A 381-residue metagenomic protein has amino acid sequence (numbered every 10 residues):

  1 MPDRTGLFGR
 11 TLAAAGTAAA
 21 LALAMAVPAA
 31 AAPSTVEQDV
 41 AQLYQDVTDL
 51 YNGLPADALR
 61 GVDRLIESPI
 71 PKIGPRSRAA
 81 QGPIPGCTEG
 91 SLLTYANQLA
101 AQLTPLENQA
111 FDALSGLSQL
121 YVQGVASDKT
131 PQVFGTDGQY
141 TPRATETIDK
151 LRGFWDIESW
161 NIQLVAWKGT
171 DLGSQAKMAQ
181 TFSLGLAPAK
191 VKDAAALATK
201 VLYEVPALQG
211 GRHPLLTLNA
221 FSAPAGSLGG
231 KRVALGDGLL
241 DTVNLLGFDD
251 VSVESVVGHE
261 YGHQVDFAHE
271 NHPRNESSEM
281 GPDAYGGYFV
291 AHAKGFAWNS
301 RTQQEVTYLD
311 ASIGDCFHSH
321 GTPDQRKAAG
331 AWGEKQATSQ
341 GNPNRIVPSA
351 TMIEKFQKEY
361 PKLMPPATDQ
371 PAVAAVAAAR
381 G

Functional and structural regions predicted by a protein language model:
M1-A32: Secretory targeting and sorting signals
T35-L208: A metal-dependent hydrolase signature that marks the N-terminal structural subdomain at the beginning of catalytic folds
V36, A291-G381: Long, well-structured alpha-helical subdomains associated with metal-dependent extracellular/ecto-lumenal hydrolases
Y140-L151, D249-V253, V257, Y261 (+9 more regions): Stable alpha-helical elements in mature extracytoplasmic
P224-G229: Extracellular/periplasmic catalytic domains that process cell-envelope and extracellular macromolecules
G238-S255, N271-E276: Short pre-active-site segment immediately N-terminal to the catalytic Zn-binding motif
E260-E276, F289-G295: Catalytic Zn2+-binding segment of zinc metalloproteases
E270-D283, H318-G321, Q325: Active-site metal-coordination segments of metallo-dependent hydrolases
